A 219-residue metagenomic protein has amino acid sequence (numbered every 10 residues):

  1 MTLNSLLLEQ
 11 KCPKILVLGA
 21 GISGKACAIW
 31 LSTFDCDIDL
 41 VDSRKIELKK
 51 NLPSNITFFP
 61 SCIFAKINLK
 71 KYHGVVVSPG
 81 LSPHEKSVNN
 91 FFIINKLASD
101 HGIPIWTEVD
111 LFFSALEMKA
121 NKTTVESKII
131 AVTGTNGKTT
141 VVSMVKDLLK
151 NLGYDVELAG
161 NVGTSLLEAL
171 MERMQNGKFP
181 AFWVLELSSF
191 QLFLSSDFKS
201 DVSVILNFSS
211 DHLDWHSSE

Functional and structural regions predicted by a protein language model:
P13, S32-T33, A65-K70, P79 (+1 more regions): Phosphate-binding loop of NTP-binding sites
P13-A26: Glycine-rich adenosine-cofactor-binding loop
G21, R44, V162: Residues in the short beta-alpha loop(s) of Rossmann-like NAD(P)-binding domains
S23, I46, F190: Conserved Rossmann-like nucleotide-cofactor binding loop
C36-N51: NAD(P)-binding Rossmann-fold cofactor-contacting core
P53-I67: Glycine-rich, highly charged phosphate/nucleotide-binding loops
